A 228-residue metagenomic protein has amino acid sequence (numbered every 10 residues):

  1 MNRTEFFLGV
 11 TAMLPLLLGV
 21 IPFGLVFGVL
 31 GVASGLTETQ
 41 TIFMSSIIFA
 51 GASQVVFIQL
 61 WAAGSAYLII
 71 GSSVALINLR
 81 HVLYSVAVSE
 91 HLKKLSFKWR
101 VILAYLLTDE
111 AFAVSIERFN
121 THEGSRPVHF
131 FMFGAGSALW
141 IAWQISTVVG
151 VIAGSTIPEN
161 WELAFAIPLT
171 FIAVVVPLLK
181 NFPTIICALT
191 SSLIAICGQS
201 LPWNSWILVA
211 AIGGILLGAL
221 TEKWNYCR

Functional and structural regions predicted by a protein language model:
M1-I48, Q59-L68, S72-V74, Y226-R228: Helix-loop-helix hairpins and the membrane-proximal interhelical loops of multi-pass alpha-helical transport proteins
I21-V26, T39, A50-F57, R80-L83 (+2 more regions): Transmembrane helix boundary and interhelical junction motifs in multipass membrane proteins
T37-I42, A66-I69, K94-W99, R126-V128 (+1 more regions): Membrane-helix interface segments
A52-S53, L76-L83, T170-V176, A195-I196 (+1 more regions): Alpha-helical transmembrane segments and their membrane-interface exit regions
G71-A164: Helix-loop-helix junctions within the multi-pass membrane cores of secondary transporters/permeases
L83-H91, I116-F119, A173-K180, L217-R228: C-terminal ends of transmembrane helices
P127-A210, L220: Membrane-embedded alpha-helical modules
